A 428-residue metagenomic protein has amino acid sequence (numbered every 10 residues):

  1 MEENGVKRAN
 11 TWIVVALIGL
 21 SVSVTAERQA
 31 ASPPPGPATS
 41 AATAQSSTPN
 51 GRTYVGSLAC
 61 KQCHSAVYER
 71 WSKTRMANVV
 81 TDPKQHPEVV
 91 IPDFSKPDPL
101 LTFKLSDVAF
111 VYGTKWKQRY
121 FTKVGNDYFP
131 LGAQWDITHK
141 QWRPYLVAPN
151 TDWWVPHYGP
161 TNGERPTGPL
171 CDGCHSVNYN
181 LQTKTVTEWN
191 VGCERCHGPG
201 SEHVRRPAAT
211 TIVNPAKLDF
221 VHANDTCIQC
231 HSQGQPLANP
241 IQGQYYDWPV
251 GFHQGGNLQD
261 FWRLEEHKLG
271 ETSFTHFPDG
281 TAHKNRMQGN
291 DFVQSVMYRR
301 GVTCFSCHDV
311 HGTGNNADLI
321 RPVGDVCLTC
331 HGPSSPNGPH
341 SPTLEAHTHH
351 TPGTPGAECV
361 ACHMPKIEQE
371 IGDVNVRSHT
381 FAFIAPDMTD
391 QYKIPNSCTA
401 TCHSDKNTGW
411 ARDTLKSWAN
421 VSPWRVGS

Functional and structural regions predicted by a protein language model:
E3-V14: Bacterial N-terminal signal peptides that target proteins for export
I13-S23: Bacterial N-terminal signal peptides
S32-G51, L58, A66-V155, N180-S428: Primarily the internal scaffold of c-type cytochrome electron-transfer domains, especially repeated/multiheme c-type
G56-S57, H157-T161: Second-shell loop/turn segments in exported
A148-P156, E164-L170, S176: A gly/proline- and charged-residue-enriched helix-loop-helix capping module
